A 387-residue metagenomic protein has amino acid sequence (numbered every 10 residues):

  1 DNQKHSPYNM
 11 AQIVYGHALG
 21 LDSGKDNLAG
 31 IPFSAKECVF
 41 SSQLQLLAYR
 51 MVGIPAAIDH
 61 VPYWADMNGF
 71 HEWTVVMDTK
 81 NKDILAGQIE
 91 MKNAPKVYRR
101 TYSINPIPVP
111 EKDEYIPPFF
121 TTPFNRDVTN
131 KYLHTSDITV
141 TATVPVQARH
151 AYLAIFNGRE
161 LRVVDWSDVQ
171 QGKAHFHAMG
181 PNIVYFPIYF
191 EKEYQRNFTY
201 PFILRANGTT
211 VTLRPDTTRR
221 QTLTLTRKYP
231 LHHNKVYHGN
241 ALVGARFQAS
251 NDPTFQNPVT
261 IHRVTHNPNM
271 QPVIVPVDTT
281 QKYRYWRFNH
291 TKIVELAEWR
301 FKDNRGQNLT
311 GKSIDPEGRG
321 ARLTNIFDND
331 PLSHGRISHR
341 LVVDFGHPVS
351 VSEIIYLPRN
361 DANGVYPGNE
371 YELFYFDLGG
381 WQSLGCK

Functional and structural regions predicted by a protein language model:
D1-I13, H17-L28, F33-N130: Hydrophobic/aromatic-rich core segments of domains that either
Y132-D137, S338: Short coil/turn motif common to extracellular beta-sandwich-like domains
T135-V146, T226-N234: A short, amphipathic beta-strand motif
V144-E160, N240-F247, F255: Short, ordered, surface-exposed loop/turn motifs in non-cytosolic proteins
R159-K173, P268: Short, acidic Ser/Thr/Gly-rich low-complexity loop/linker segments typical of extracellular and cell-surface proteins
K173-F186, F190-E193, T279-T280: Short Pro-Gly-centered beta-turn/loop motif in secreted/extracellular proteins
E191-T218, F301: Structured interaction patches on ligand/partner-binding surfaces of diverse proteins
T222-T260, H266-K387: Aromatic, loop-rich ligand-recognition surfaces of beta-strand-rich domains
